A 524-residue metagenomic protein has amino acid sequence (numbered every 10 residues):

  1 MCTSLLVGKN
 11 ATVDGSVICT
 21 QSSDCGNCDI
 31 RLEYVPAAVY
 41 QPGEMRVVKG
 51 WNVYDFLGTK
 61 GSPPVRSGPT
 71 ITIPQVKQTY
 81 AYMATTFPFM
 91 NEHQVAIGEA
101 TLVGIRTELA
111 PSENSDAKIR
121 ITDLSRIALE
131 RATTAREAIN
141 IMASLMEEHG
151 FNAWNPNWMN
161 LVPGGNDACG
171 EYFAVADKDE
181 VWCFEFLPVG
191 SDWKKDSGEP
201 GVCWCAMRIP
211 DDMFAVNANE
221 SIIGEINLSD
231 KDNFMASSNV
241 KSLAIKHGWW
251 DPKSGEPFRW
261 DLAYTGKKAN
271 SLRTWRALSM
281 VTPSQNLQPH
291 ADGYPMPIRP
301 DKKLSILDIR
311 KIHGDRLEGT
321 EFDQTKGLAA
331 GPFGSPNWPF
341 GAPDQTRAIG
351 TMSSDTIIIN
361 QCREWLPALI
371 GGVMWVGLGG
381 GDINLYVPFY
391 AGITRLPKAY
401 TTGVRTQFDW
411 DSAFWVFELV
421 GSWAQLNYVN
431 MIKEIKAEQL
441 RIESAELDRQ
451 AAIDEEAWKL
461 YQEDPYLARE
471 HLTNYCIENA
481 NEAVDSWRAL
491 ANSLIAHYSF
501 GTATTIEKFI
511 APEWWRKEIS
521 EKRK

Functional and structural regions predicted by a protein language model:
M1, G165-D167, I349-D355: A short catalytic or substrate-binding loop motif that flags glycine-/basic-rich loops and adjacent residues that bind
C2-I121, I141-K303: A contiguous strand-loop segment
P111-N114, L124-A132: Second-shell loop/turn segments in exported
T265, T274, S279-P343, R347-T351 (+2 more regions): Accessory, solvent-exposed terminal regions and/or long lumenal/extracellular loops of proteins
F333-Q462: Substrate-recognition/cap regions that form aromatic- and gly/pro-loop-enriched pockets for small-molecule ligands
E443-K524: Histidine-centered catalytic/metal-binding microenvironments
